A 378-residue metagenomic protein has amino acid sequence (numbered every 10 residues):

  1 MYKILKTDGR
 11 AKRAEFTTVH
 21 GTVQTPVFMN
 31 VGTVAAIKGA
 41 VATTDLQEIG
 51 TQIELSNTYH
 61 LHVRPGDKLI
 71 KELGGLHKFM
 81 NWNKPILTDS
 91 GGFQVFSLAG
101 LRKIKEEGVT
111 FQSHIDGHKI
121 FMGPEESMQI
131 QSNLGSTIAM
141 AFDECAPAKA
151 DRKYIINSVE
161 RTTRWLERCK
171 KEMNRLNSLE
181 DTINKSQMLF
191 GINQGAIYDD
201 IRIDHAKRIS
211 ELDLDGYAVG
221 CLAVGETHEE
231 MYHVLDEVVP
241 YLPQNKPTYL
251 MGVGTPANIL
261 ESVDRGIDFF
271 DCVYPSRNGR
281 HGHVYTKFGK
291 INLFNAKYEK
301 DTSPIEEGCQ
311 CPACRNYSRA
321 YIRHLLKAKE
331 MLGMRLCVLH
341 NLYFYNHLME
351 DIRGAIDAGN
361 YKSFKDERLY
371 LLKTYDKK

Functional and structural regions predicted by a protein language model:
M1-I183, A296-E299: Non-catalytic, usually N-terminal nucleic-acid engagement modules in DNA/RNA processing proteins
M1-T17, V23-G32, I37-A40, D143-K149 (+1 more regions): C-terminal extensions of enzymes
G21, E54, D89, Q131 (+5 more regions): Conserved, mostly hydrophobic/aromatic
Q52, T137, D215, D268 (+1 more regions): Short acidic/polar active-site loop segments enriched in Thr and Asp
E126, I130, L134, N157 (+6 more regions): A non-catalytic, amphipathic alpha-helix used as a structural packing/dimerization or gating element in enzyme scaffolds
P147-R152, I156, G216-L222, M331-M334: Glycine- and acidic
E160-T163, E172, L176, N184 (+1 more regions): Glycine-rich phosphate/ribose-binding loops and adjacent secondary-structure elements that form binding surfaces
E172-T182, K246, I352-F364: Surface-exposed helix-capping loop/turn segments at secondary-structure junctions
